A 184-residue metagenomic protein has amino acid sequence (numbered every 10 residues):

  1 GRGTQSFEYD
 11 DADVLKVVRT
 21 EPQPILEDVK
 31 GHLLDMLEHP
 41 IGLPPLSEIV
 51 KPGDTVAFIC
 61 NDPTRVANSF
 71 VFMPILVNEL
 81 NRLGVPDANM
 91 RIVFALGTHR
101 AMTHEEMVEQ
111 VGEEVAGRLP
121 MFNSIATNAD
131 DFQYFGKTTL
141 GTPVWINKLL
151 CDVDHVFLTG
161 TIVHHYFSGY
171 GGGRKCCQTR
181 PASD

Functional and structural regions predicted by a protein language model:
G1-D35: N-terminal amphipathic/basic leader segments beginning at the initiator methionine
F7, K16-V18, A67-N68, L158-T159 (+1 more regions): Short helix/loop capping segments that flank catalytic or ligand/cofactor-binding pockets
I41-A57, G84-A88: Glycine-rich phosphate/diphosphate-binding loops that line cofactor/substrate pockets in enzymes
I41-P44, I75-E79, T139-L149: Short alpha-helical segments and helix-capping/turn motifs at coil-helix boundaries
T55-V66, R91-G97: Short glycine-rich or small-residue beta-strand-to-loop segments that form or flank ligand, phosphate, metal/Fe-S
V66-V85: Histidine-anchored nucleotide/phosphate-binding helix
E79, Y166-D184: A short, gly/pro- and small-residue-rich
M102-G171: An acidic, phosphate/nucleotide-engaging active-site surface
